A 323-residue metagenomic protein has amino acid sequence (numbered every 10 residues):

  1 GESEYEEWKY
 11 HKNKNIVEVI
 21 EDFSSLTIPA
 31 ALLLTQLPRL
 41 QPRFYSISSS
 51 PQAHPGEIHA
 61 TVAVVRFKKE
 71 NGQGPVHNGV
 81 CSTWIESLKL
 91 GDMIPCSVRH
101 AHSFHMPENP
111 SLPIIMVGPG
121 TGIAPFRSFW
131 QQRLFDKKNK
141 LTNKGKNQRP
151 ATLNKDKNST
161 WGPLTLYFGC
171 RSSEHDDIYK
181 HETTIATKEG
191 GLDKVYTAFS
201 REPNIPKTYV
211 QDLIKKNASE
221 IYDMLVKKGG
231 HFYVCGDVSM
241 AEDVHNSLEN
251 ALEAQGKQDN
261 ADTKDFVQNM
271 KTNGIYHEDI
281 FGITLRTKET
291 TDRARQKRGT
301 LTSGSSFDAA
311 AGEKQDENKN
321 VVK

Functional and structural regions predicted by a protein language model:
G1-K323: FNR-like FAD-binding dehydrogenase module
